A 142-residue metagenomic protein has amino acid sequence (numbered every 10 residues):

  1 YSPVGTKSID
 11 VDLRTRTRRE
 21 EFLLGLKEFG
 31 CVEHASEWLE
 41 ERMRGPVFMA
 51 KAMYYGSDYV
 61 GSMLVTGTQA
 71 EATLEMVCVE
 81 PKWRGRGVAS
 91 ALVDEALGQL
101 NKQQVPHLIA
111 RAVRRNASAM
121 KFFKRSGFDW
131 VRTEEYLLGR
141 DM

Functional and structural regions predicted by a protein language model:
Y1-E37: Short amphipathic alpha-helix that is part of the acyltransferase structural core
E28-Y59, L64: Active-site rim helix/loop that mediates acceptor-substrate recognition in acyltransferases
D58-T66, T73-C78: Conserved beta-strand in the GNAT
V77-R84, A112-V113: A short, internal acetyl-CoA/4′-phosphopantetheine-binding micro-motif in the GNAT/acyltransferase core
W83, G87-E95: Conserved acetyl-CoA pyrophosphate-binding loop and the N-cap/start of the following alpha-helix in GNAT-like
S90, R114-R132: Conserved active-site alpha-helix within GNAT-family acetyltransferase domains
L100-A112: Conserved GNAT acetyl-CoA-binding A-motif
